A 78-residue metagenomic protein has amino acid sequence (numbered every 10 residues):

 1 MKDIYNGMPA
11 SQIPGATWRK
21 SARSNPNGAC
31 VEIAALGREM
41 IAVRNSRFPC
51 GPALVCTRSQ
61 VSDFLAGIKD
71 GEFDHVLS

Functional and structural regions predicted by a protein language model:
M1-V31: N-terminal first-folded block
Y5-A16, C50, K69-S78: Post-signal peptide N-terminal regions of Sec-secreted extracellular proteins
S21-D63, S78: A short, structured beta-strand/loop element
